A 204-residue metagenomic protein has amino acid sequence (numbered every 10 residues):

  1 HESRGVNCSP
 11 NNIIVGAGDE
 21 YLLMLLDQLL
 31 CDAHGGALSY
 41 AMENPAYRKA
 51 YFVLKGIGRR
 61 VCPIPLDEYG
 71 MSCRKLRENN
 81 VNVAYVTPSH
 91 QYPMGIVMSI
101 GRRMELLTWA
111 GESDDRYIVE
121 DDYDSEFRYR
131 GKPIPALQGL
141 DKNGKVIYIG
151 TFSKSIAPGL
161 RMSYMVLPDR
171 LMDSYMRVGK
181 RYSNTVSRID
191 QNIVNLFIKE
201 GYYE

Functional and structural regions predicted by a protein language model:
H1-D114, E126, K132-L140: Conserved core of the PLP fold type I
S89, D115, K145, Y202-Y203: Generic structural signal for secondary-structure transition and capping sites
D121-D122: Walker B catalytic acidic pair
S125-F127, P135-Q138, G150, K154 (+1 more regions): Flexible, active-site-adjacent loop/turn segments at secondary-structure boundaries
Y129-K132, G159-R161: Short aromatic-enriched loop/helix-cap "lid" or pocket-rim segments at secondary-structure transitions that line
V146-E204: PLP-dependent aminotransferase class I/II
